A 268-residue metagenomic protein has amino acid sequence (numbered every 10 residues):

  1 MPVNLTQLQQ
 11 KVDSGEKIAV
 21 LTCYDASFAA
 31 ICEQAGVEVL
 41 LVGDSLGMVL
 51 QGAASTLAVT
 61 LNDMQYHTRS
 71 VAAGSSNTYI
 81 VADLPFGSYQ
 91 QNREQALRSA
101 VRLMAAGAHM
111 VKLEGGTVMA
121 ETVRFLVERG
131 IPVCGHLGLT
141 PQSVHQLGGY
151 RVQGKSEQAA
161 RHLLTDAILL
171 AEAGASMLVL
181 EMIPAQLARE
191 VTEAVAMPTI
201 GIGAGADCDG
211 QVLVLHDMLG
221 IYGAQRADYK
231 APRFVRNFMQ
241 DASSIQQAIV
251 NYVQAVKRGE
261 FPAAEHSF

Functional and structural regions predicted by a protein language model:
P2-P232, M239, S243-F268: Alpha/beta enzyme core
